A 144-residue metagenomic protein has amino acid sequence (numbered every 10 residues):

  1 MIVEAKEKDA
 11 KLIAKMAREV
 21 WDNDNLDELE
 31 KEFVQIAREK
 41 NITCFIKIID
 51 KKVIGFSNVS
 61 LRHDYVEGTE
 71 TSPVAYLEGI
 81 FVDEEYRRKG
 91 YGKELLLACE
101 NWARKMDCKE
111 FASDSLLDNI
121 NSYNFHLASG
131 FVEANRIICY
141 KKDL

Functional and structural regions predicted by a protein language model:
M1-I13: A short beta-loop-alpha structural element at the N-terminal edge of CoA-dependent acyl/N-acetyltransferase catalytic
A14-E28, Y65: Helix-loop element at the rim of GNAT/NAT acetyltransferase active sites that forms part of the acceptor-substrate
N25-I48: Active-site rim helix/loop that mediates acceptor-substrate recognition in acyltransferases
I46, K52-L61, Y76, F81: Conserved beta-strand in the GNAT
T71-E84, I138-C139: Conserved acetyl-CoA binding element of GNAT-fold acetyltransferases
V82, R88-N101, A128: Conserved acetyl-CoA-binding loop-helix of GNAT-fold acetyltransferases
K93, K105, L117-R136: Conserved active-site alpha-helix within GNAT-family acetyltransferase domains
L96, A103-S115: Conserved GNAT acetyl-CoA-binding A-motif
